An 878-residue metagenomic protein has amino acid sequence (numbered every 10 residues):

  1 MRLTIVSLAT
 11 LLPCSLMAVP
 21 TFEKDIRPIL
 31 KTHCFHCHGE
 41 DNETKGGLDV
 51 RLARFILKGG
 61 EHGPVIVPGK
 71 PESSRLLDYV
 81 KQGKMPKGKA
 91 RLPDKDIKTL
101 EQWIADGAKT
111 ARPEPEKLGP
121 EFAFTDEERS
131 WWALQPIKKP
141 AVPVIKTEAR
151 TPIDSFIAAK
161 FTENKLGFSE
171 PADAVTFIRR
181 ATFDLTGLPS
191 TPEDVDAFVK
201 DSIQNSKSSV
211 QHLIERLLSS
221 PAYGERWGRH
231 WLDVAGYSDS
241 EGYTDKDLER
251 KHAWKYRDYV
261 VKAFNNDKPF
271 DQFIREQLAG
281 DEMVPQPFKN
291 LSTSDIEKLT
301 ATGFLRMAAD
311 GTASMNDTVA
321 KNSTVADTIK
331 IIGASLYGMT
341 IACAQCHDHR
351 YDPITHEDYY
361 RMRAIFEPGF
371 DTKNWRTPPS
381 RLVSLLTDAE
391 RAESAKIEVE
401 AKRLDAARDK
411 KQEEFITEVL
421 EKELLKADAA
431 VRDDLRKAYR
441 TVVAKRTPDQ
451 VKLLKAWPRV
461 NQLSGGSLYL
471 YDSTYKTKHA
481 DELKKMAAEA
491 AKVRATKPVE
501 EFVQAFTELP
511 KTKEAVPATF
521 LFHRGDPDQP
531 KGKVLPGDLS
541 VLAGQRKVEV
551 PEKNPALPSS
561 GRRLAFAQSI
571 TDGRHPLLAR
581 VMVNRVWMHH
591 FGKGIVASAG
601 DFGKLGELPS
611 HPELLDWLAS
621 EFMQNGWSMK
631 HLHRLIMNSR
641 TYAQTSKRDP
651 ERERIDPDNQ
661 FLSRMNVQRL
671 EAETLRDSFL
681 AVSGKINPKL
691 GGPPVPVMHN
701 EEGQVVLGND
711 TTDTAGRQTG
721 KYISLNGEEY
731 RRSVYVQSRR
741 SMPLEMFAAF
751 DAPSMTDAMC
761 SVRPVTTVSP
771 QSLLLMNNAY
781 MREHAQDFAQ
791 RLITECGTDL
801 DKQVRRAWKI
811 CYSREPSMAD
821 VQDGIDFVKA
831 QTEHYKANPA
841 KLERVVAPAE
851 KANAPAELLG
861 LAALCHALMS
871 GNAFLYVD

Functional and structural regions predicted by a protein language model:
T4-S15: Bacterial N-terminal signal peptides
A18-E101, K109-D154, A158-A159, V175-R180 (+6 more regions): Solvent-exposed helix-loop boundary motif
L30, I332, L336-A342: Short metal-coordination and nucleic-acid-contact micro-motifs, chiefly zinc-binding Cys/His arrays
H36, Q345-D348: Short, cysteine/histidine-rich loop/knuckle motifs that typically chelate Zn2+
K146-A222, Y237-N290, N322-T324, D352-P353 (+9 more regions): Primarily short, surface-exposed interaction patches in extracytoplasmic proteins
T377-Q412, T417: Charged, amphipathic alpha-helical linkers/stalks
Q412-Y439: Extended alpha-helical coiled-coil "stalk/arm" regions that act as elongated linkers or oligomerization scaffolds
L864: Globin-like tetrapyrrole-binding proteins
